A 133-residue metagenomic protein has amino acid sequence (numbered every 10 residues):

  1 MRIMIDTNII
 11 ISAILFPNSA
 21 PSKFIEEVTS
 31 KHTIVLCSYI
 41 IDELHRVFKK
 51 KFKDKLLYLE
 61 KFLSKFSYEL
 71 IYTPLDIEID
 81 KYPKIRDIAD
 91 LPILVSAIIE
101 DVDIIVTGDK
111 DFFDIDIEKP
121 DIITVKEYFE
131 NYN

Functional and structural regions predicted by a protein language model:
M1-R2: Residues that mark the start of a beta-strand
I5, L15, P21-K50: PIN/NYN-family metal-dependent endoribonuclease catalytic core
D6-T7, C37, G108-D109, V125: A secondary-structure boundary/capping signal
I9-I10, I40, I93, D111-F112: Alpha-helix capping/helix-boundary segments
K55-I77: Helix-adjacent hinge/juxtasegments
E69-I105, K110: Active-site neighborhoods of divalent-metal-dependent phosphate/nucleic-acid chemistry enzymes
K110-N133: Acidic, PIN/NYN-like endoribonuclease modules and their adjacent C-terminal/linker elements
